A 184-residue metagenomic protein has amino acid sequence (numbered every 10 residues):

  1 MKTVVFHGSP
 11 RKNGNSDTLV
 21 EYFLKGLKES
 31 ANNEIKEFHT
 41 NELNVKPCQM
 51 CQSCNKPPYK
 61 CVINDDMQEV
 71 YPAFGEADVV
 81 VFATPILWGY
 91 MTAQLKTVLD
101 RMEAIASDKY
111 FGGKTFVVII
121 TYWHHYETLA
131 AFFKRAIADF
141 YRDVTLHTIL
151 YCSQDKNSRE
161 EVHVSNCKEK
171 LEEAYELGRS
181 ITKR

Functional and structural regions predicted by a protein language model:
M1-T84, G89-I105, L150, E161-R184: N-terminal beta1-alpha1-beta2 submodule of the flavodoxin-like/Rossmannoid cofactor-binding fold
A93, A106, Y110-Y151: Short, glycine-/small-residue-rich phosphate/pyrophosphate-handling segment
Q154-N157: Active-site rim beta-loop-alpha module in soluble metabolic enzymes
